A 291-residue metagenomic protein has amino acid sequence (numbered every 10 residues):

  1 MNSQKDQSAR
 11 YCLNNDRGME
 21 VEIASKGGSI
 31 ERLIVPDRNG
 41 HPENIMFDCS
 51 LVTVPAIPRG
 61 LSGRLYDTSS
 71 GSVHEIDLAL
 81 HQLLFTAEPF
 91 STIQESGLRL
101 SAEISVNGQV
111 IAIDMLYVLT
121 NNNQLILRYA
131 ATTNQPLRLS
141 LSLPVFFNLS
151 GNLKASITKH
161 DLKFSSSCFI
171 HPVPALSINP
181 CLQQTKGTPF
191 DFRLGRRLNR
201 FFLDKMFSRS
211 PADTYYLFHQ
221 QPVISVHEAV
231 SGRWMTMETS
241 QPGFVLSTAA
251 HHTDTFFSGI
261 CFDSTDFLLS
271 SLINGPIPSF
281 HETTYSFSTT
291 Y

Functional and structural regions predicted by a protein language model:
M1-Y291: Surface-exposed acidic/polar loop and edge beta-strand patches at domain peripheries
